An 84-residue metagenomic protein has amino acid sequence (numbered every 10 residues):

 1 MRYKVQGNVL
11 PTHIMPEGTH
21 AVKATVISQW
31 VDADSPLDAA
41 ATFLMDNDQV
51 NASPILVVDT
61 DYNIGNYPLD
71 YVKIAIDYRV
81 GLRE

Functional and structural regions predicted by a protein language model:
M1-P11: A short beta-strand micro-motif
V9, S35, I76-V80: N-terminal regions of proteins, emphasizing targeting and processing segments when present
T12-A24, Y67: Acidic Ser/Thr/Pro-rich low-complexity disordered segments that often serve as glycosylated linkers/stalks around
T12-I14, P36-D38, Y62: Generic "edge-of-domain/loop-turn" microfeature
A21-D34: A short, exposed loop/beta-hairpin motif centered on an aromatic-Gly-Thr core
D32-A52: A short, charged, amphipathic alpha-helix used as a generic interaction element across diverse proteins
M45-E84: Short, mixed-charge low-complexity intrinsically disordered segments
